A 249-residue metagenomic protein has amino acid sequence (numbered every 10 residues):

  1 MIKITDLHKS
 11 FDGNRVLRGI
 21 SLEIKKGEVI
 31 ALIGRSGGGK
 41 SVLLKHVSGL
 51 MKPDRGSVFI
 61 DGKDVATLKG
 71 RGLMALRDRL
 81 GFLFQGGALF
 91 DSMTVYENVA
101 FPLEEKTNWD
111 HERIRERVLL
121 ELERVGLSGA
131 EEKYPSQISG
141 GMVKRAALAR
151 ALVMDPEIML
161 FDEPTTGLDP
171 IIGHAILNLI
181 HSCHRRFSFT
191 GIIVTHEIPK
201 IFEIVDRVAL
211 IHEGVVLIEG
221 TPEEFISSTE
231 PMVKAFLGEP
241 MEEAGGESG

Functional and structural regions predicted by a protein language model:
S48: Helix-to-loop junction immediately C-terminal to a conserved catalytic motif
D64, H111-G129: Conserved ABC ATPase "signature" region
M93-F101: Short coil-to-helix segment of the ABC ATPase nucleotide-binding domain corresponding to the Q-loop/switch region
K133-S136, M154: Conserved signature/switch motifs of ABC ATPase nucleotide-binding domains
M159-D162: Catalytic Walker B motif of ABC-type/P-loop ATPase nucleotide-binding domains
I201-E203: A short, surface-exposed alpha-helical micro-motif characterized by mixed small hydrophobic and charged/polar residues
